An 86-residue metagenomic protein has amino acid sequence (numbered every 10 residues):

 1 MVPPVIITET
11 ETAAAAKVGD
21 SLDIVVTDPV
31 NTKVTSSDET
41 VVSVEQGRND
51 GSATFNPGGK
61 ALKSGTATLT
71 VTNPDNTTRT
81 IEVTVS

Functional and structural regions predicted by a protein language model:
M1-S86: Extracytoplasmic soluble-region selector
